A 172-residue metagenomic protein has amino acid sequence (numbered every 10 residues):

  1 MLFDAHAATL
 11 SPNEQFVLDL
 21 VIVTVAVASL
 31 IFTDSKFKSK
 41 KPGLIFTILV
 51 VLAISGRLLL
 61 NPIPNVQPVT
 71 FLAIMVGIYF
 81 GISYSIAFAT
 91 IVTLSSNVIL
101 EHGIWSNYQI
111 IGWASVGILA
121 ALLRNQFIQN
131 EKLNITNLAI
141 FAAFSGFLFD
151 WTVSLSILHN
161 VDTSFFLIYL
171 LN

Functional and structural regions predicted by a protein language model:
M1-L20, Q126-N172: Membrane-embedded alpha-helical hairpins and interfacial helices in multi-pass inner-membrane proteins
L2-F3, I54-Q67, T90-R124: Interfacial aromatic-anchored transmembrane helix boundaries in multi-pass membrane proteins
L2-M75: Hydrophobic transmembrane alpha-helices
L30-I31, V69-S85, L119, L123: Generic transmembrane alpha-helix motif of multi-pass integral membrane proteins
K38-L44, I82-A87, S106, N130-T136: Membrane-helix interface segments
F46-V50, S85-S96, I135-G146: Central hydrophobic cores of alpha-helical transmembrane segments in multi-pass integral membrane proteins
Q67-A73, W105-Y108, L167-N172: Non-cytosolic membrane-interface motifs at loop->transmembrane helix junctions
V69-Y79, T93-W105, F141-F147: Juxtamembrane/interfacial segments around transmembrane helices
